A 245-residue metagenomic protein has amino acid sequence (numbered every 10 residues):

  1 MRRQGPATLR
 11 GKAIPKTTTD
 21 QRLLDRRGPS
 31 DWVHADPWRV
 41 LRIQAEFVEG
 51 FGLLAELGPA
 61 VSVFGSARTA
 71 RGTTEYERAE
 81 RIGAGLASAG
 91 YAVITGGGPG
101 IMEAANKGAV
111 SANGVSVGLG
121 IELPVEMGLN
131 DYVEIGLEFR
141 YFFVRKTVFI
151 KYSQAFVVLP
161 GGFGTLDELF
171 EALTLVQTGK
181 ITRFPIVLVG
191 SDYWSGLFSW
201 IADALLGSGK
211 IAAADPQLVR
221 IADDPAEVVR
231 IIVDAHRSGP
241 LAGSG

Functional and structural regions predicted by a protein language model:
R2-D20, D25-L119: Glycine-rich beta-alpha loop segments
V33-V40, P185-I186, G190-Y193: Catalytic-core regions of core metabolic enzymes, especially those transforming organic acids/acyl-group intermediates
G50, L54, A112, Y152 (+4 more regions): Change "in soluble alpha/beta enzymes" to "in soluble alpha/beta proteins
L54-E56, G85-A87, A109-V110, M127-D131 (+3 more regions): Solvent-exposed alpha-helices and their adjacent loops that cap or buttress functional pockets in soluble metabolic
G100-V158: Acidic/glycine-enriched connector segments
L123-G128, T165, Y193-G196: Short gly/pro/ser/thr-enriched loop/turn and capping motifs at secondary-structure boundaries
R140-D192, H236-L241: Active-site/ligand-binding-proximal alpha/beta "capping" segment
L188-G245: C-terminal functional extensions of proteins
